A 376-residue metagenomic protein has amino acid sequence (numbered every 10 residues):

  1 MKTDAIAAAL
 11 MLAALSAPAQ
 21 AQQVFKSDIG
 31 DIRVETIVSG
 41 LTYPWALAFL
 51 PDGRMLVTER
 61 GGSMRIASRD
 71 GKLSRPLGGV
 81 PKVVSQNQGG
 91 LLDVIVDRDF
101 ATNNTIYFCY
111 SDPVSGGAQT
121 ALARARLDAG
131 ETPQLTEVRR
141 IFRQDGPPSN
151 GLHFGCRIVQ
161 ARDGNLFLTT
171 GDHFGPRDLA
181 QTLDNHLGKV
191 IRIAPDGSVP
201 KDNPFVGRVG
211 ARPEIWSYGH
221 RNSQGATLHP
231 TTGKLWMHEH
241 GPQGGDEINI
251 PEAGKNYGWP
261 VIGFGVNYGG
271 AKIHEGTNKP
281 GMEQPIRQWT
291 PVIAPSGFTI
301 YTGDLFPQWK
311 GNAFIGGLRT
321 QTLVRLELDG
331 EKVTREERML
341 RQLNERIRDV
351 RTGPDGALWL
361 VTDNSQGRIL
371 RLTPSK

Functional and structural regions predicted by a protein language model:
M1-A7: Bacterial N-terminal signal peptides that target proteins for export
A7-S16: Bacterial N-terminal signal peptides
Q20-R33, E131-L135, S198-R208, F264-G281 (+1 more regions): Blade/loop signatures of beta-propeller domains
A21-R177, G225-L228, G233-G241, P291-D329 (+1 more regions): Acidic, Gly/Ser/Thr-rich repeat motifs that build Ca2+-stabilized beta-propeller blades
E35-V38, S74-P81, P133-R143, G197-F205 (+3 more regions): Beta-propeller fold detector
T120-G130, T182-D196, I250-E252: Beta-propeller blade signature
L168-L187, G245-E247, P251: Short, conserved, GDST-rich strand-edge loop motifs in beta-rich repeat architectures
H220, V333-P354: Conserved blade-ending motifs and adjacent loop-strand segments that build the rim/top face of beta-propeller domains
